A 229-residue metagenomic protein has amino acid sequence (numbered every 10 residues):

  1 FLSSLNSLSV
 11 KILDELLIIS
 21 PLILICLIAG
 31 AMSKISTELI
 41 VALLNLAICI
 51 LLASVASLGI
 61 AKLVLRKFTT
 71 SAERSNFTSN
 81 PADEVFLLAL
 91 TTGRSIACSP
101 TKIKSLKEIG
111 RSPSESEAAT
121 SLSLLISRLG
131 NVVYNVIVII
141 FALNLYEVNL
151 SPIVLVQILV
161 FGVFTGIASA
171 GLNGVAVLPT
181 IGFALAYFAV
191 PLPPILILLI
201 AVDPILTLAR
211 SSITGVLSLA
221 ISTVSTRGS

Functional and structural regions predicted by a protein language model:
F1-N76: Signature of multi-pass transmembrane helix bundles
L2, N6, V10-L13, D83 (+3 more regions): Membrane-interacting alpha-helical segments
N6, S71-P100: Juxtamembrane inter-helical linkers in multi-pass membrane proteins
S9-I12, L44-A61, S79-F86, L155-S169 (+2 more regions): Small-residue-enriched core segments of transmembrane alpha-helices in multipass membrane transport and channel
D14-L17, T70-S79, I109-S116, V148-Q157 (+1 more regions): Membrane-interfacial loop-to-helix junctions in multi-pass transporters
L88-G166, I221: Helix-loop-helix junctions within the multi-pass membrane cores of secondary transporters/permeases
V136-S229: Transmembrane alpha-helical segments and their short flanking loops that form helix-hairpins/helix-helix interfaces
